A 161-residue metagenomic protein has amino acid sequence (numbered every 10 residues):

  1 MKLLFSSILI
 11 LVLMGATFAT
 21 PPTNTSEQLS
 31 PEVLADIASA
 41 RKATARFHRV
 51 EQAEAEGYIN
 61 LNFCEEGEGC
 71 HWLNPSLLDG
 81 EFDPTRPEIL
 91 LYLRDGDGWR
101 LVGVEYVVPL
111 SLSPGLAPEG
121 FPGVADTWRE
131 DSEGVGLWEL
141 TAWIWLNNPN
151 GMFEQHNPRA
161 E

Functional and structural regions predicted by a protein language model:
M1-L4: Positively charged n-region of N-terminal signal peptides that target proteins for export
S6-G15: Bacterial N-terminal signal peptides
T20-E161: Primary mode marks residue(s) on the alpha4-beta5-alpha5 output face of response regulator receiver
